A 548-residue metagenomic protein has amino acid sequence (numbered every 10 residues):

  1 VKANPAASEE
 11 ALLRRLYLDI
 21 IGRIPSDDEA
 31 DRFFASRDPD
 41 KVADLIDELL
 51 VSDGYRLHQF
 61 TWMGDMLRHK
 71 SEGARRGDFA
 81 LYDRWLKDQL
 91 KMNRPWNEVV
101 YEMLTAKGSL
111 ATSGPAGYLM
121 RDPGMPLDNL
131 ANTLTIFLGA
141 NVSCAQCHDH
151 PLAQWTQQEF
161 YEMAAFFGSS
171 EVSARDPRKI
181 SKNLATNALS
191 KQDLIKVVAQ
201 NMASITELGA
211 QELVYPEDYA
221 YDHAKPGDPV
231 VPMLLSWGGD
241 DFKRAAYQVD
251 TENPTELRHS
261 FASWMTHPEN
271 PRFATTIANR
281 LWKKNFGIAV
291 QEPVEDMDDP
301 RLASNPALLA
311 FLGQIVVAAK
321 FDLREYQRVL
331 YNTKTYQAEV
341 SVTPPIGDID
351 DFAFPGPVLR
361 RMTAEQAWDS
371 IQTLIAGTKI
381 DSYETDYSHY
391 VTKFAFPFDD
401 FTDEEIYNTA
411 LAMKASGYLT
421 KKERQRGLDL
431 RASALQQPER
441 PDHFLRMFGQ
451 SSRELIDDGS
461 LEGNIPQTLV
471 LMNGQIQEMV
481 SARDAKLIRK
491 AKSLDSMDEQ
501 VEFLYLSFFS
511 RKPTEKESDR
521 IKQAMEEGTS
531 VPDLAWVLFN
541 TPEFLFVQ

Functional and structural regions predicted by a protein language model:
K2-R14, I24-G54, R68-Y407, E454-G459 (+3 more regions): Primarily short, surface-exposed interaction patches in extracytoplasmic proteins
A11-I20, Q467: Short, solvent-exposed alpha-helical surface patches in non-cytosolic proteins
H58-T61: Conserved AdoMet
M63-L67: Active-site segment of extracytoplasmic enzymes that catalyze sulfate/phosphate-ester chemistry
Q372-P438, H443-M472: Long, His/Glu/Asp-enriched segments that create or flank divalent metal/ion-associated functional microenvironments
Q475: Extended glycan-interaction surfaces of carbohydrate-active proteins
